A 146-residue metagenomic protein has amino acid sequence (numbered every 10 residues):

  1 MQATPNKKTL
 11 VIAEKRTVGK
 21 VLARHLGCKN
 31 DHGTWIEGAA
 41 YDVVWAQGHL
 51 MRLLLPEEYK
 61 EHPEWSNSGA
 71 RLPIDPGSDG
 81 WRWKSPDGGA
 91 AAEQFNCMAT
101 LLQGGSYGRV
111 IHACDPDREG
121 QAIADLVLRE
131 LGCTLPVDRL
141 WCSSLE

Functional and structural regions predicted by a protein language model:
M1-E146: Intrinsically disordered, low-complexity regulatory segments
